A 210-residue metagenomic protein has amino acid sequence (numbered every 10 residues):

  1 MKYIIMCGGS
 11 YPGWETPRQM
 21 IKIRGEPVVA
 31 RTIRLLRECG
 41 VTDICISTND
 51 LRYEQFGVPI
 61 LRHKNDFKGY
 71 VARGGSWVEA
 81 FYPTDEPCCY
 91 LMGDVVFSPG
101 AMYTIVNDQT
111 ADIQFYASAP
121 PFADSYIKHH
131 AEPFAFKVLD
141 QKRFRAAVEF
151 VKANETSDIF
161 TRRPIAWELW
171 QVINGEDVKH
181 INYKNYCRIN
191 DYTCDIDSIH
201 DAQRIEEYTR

Functional and structural regions predicted by a protein language model:
M1-T16: N-terminal nucleotide-binding beta1-loop-alpha1 segment
G9, E26, T48-L51: Residues in the short beta-alpha loop(s) of Rossmann-like NAD(P)-binding domains
E26-V41: A short, N-terminal amphipathic alpha-helix
V41-L61: Acidic donor-binding segment of Leloir-type glycosyltransferases
T42-N49, C89, Q114-A117: Short, hydrophobic beta-strand segments that form beta-sheet elements in well-ordered domains
Q55-L91, V96-G100: Short phosphate-binding loop-to-helix
F97-N190: Conserved core of the sugar-phosphate nucleotidyltransferase
N182-R210: C-terminal catalytic/acceptor-binding lobe
